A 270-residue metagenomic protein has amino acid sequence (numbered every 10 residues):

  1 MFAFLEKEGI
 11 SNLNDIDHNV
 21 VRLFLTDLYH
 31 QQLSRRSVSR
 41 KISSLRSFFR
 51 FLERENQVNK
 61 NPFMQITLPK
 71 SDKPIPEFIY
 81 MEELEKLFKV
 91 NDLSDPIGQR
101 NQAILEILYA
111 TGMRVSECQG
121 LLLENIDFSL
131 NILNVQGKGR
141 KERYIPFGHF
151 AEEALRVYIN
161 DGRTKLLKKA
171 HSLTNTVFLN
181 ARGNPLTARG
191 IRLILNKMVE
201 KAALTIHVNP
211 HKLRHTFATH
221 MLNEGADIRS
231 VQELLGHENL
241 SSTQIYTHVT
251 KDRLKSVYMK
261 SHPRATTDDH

Functional and structural regions predicted by a protein language model:
M1-H270: Conserved catalytic core of the tyrosine transesterase superfamily
